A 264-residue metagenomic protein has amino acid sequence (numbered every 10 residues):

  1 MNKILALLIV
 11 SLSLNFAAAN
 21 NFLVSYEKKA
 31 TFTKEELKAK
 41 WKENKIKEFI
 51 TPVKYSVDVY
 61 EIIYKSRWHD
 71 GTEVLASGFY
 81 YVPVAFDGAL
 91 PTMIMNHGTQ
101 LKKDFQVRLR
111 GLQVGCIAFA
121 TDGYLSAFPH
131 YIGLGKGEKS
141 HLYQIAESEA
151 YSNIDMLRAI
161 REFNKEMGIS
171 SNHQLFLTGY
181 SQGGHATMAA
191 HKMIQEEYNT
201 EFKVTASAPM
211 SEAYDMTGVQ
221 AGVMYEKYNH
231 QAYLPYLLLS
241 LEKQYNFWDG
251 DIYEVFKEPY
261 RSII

Functional and structural regions predicted by a protein language model:
I4-S13: Sec-dependent N-terminal signal peptides
A18-D87: Catalytic-loop region of hydrolases
H69-S77, Y81-F119, K136: Short, surface-exposed "cap/lid" segments of acyl-processing enzymes
T92, A120-H130: A fold-wide structural signal in alpha/beta-hydrolase
Q100-K102, S126, A159: Serine-hydrolase catalytic-loop signature spanning alpha/beta hydrolases and amidase-signature enzymes
Y143-E166: Alpha/beta-hydrolase active-site loop
A159-N229: Primarily recognizes the serine-hydrolase "nucleophile elbow" in alpha/beta-hydrolase and SGNH/GDSL folds
M210-I264: Accessory cap/linker subdomain of secreted extracellular hydrolases
